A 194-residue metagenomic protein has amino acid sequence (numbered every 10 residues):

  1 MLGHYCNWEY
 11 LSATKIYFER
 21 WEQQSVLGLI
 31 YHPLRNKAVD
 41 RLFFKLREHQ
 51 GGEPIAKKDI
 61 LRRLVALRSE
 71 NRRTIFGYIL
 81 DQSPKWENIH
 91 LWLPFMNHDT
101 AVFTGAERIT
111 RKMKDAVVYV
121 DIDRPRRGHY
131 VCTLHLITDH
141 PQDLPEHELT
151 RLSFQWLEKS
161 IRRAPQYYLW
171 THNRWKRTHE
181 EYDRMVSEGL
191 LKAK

Functional and structural regions predicted by a protein language model:
M1-K58, K85-P94: Catalytic core of membrane glycerolipid acyltransferases/transacylases, capturing the structured, soluble-facing
K45, H49, K58-K194: Non-catalytic C-terminal accessory region of glycerolipid acyltransferases and related lyso-lipid remodeling enzymes
